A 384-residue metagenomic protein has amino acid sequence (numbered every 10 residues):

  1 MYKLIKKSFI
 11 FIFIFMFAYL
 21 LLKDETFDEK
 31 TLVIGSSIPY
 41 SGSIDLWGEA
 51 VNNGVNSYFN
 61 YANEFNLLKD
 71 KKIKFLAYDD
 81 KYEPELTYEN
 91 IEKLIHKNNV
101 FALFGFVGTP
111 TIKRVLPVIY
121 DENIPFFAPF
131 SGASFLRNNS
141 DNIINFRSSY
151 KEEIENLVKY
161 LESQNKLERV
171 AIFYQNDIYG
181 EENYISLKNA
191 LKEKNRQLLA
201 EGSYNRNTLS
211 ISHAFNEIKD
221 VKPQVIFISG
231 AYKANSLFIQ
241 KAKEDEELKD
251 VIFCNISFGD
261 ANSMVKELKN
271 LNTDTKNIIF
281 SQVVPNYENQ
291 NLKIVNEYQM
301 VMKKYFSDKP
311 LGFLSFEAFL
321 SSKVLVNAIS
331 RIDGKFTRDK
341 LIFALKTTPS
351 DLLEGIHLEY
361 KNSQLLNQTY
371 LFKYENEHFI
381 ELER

Functional and structural regions predicted by a protein language model:
S8-L21: Hydrophobic membrane-insertion alpha-helices, especially the h-region of bacterial N-terminal signal peptides
G35-N56, Y78-P84, V107-G108, N176-G180 (+2 more regions): Extracytoplasmic "Venus flytrap"
L46-N53, Y61, F65-R137, Y204-I211 (+1 more regions): Beta-alpha junction/loop-to-helix N-cap segments that form part of ligand/metal-binding clefts
T87, F146-R169, E181-E182, S210-S212 (+4 more regions): Hydrophobic alpha-helical segments within soluble ligand-binding/sensing domains
L94-V107, F127-P129, A171-F173, K222-F238 (+3 more regions): Periplasmic-binding protein-like
I143-R206, V225: An alpha-beta-alpha
I239-F316, K373-E381: Extracellular/periplasmic periplasmic-binding protein-like sensory domains
M302-F316, V326-H378: Segments of small-molecule ligand-sensing domains
